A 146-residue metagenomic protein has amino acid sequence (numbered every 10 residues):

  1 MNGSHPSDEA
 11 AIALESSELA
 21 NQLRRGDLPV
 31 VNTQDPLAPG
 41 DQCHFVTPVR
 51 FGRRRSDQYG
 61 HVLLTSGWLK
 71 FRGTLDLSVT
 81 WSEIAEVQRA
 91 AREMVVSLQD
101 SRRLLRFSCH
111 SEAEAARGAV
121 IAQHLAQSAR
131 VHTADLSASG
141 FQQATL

Functional and structural regions predicted by a protein language model:
N2-A11, L19-L37, R72, L77-L146: Acidic, Ser/Thr- and proline-rich intrinsically disordered linker/docking segments of eukaryotic scaffolds
A38-R55: The phosphoinositide-binding surface of pleckstrin homology
C43, V62, M94: A broad, low-specificity signal marking well-ordered, structured residues that form hydrophobic/aromatic
R50-D76: Conserved beta-hairpin
